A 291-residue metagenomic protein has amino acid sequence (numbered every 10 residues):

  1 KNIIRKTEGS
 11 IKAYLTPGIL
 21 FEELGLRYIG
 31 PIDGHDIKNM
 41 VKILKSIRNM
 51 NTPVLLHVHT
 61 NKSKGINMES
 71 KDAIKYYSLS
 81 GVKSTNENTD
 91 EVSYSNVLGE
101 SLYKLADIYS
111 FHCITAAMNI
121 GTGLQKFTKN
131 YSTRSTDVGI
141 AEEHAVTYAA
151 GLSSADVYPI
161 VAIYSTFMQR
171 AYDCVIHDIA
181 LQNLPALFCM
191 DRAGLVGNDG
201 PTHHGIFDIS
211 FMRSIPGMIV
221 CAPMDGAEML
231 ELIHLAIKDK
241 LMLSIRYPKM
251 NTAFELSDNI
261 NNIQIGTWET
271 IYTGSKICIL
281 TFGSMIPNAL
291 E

Functional and structural regions predicted by a protein language model:
K1-N2: Active-site cavity-forming subdomains of large catalytic enzyme subunits
K12-G18, E23-I43, N49-L241, N251: Thiamine diphosphate
E22-P31, H35-M50, I263-I265, T270-E291: Long hydrophobic segments that form regular secondary structure
L241-M242, K276: Short, surface-exposed beta-edge/turn micro-motifs
I245: Midchain, well-structured core segments that form catalytic/ion-binding scaffolds
N251-E269: Aromatic-enriched
